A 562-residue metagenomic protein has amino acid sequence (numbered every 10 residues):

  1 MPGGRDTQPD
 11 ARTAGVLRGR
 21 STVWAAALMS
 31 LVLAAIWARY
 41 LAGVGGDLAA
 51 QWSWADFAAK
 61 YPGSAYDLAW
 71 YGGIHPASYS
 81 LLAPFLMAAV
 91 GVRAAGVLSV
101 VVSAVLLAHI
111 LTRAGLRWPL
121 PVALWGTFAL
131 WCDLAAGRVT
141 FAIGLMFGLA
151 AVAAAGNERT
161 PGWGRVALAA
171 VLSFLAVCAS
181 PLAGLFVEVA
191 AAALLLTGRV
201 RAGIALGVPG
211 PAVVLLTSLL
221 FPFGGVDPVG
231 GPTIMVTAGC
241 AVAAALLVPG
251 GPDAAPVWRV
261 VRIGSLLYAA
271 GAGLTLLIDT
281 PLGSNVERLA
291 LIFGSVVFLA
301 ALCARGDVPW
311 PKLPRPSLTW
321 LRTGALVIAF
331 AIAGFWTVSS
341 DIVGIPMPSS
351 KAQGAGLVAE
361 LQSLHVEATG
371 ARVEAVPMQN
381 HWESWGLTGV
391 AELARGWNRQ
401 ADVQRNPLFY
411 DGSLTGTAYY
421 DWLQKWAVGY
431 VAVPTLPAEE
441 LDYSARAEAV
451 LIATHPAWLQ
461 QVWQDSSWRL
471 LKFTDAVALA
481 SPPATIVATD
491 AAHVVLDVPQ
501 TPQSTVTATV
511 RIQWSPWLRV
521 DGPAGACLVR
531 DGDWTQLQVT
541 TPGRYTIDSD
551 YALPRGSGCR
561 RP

Functional and structural regions predicted by a protein language model:
M1-I36, P562: Start-transfer (signal-anchor) and selected internal transmembrane alpha helices of multi-pass inner/ER membrane
A11-G15, A155-A167, L196-I204, G251-P256 (+1 more regions): Membrane-interface junctions at the ends of membrane-embedded or membrane-associated helices
T22-I36, A123-L124, L168-V171, L206-V214 (+1 more regions): Alpha-helical transmembrane segments
A35-R117, P121, W125-L145, P181: Active-site lumenal/periplasmic loops and adjacent helix-entry segments of GT-C-fold, multi-pass membrane
A42-Q51, Y61-S64, Y71, G144 (+2 more regions): Transmembrane catalytic cores of multi-pass membrane glycosyltransferases and polysaccharide-assembly enzymes
V105-H109, A114, W118-E158, R165-L195 (+1 more regions): Membrane-embedded helix bundles of polyisoprenyl
P316-V343: Internal/C-terminal transmembrane anchor helices
S339-P562: Extracytoplasmic
